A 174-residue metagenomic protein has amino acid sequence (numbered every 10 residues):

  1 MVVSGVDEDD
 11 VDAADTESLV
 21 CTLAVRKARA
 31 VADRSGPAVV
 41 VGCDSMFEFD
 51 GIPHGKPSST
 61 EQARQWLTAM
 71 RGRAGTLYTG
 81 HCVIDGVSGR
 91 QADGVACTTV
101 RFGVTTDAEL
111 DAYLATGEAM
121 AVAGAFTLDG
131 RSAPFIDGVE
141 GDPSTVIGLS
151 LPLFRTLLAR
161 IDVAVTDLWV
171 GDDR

Functional and structural regions predicted by a protein language model:
M1-D9: A short beta-strand-loop structural module common to alpha/beta enzyme folds
D12-R174: Anionic-ligand binding patches
